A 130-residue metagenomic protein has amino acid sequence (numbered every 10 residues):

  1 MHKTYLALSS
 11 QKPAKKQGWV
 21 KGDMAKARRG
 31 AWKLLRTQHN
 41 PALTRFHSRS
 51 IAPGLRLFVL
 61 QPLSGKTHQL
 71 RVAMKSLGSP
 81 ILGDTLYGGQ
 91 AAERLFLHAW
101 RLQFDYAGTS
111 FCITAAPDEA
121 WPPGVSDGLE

Functional and structural regions predicted by a protein language model:
M1-E130: RNA pseudouridine synthases
